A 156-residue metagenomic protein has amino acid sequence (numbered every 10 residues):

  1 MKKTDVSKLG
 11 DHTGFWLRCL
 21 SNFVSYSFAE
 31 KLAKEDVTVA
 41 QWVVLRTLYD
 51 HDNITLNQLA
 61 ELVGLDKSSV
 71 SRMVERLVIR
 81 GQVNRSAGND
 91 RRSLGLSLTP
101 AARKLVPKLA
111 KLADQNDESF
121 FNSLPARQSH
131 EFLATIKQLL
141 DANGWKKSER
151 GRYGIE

Functional and structural regions predicted by a protein language model:
M1-D5, R127-E156: C-terminal regulatory/oligomerization modules of transcriptional regulators
D5-L9, E61, S86-A87: Short secondary-structure boundary/capping segments
G10-G14, T99: Short alpha-helical transmembrane interface motifs in multi-pass membrane proteins
F15-R18, N22-S69, R80, S148-Y153: N-terminal helix-turn-helix DNA-binding core of bacterial DNA-binding proteins
S25, T55, E75-K137: Charged, amphipathic alpha-helical coiled-coil/dimerization segments
E30, K34, D50, N84 (+4 more regions): Conserved amphipathic alpha-helical interaction elements at protein-protein interfaces in regulatory, energy-coupling
